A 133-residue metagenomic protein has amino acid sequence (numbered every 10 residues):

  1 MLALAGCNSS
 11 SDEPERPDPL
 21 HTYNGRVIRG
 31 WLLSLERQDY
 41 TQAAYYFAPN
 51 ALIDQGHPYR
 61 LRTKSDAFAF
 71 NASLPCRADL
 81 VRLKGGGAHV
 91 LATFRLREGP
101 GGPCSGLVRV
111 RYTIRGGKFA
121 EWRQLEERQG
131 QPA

Functional and structural regions predicted by a protein language model:
A5-R37, Y45, P49, A133: Short, low-complexity N-terminal intrinsically disordered segments enriched in polar/charged residues
P17-G25, E36-Y40, H57-R60, K64 (+1 more regions): Solvent-exposed, acidic/flexible segments
T41-V81: Short solvent-exposed beta->alpha transition segments
F47, H57, F94-E98, E126: A mature extracytoplasmic/lumenal domain signature
S65-T113: Surface-exposed, charged secondary-structure patches
A120-A133: Low-complexity, intrinsically disordered terminal/linker segments enriched in charged and Gly/Pro repeats
